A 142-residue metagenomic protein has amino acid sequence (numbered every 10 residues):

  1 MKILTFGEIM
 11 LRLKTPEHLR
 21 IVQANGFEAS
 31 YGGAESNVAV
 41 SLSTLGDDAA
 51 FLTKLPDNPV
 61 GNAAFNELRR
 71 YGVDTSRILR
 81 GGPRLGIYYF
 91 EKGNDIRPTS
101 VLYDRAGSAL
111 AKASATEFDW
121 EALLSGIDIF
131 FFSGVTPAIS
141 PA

Functional and structural regions predicted by a protein language model:
M1-D74, L110-T116: Glycine-rich phosphate/adenosyl-contacting loop at the front of the ribokinase-like
M1-L4, R69, T75, N94-A142: Ribokinase/PfkB-type carbohydrate-kinase core domain
S41-T44, L79, K92: Short secondary-structure boundary/capping segments within folded domains
D48-A49, R84-G86, S100: A common structural microfeature
T53, I78, I139: Glycine- and other small-residue-rich loops at beta-strand/loop junctions that grip anionic moieties
P56, S76-L85: Beta-strand->loop->alpha-helix junctions that form or flank phosphate-binding loops in nucleotide-handling enzymes
G81-D95: A conserved beta-strand/loop capping segment in the N-terminal third of enzymes that catalyze redox or closely related
